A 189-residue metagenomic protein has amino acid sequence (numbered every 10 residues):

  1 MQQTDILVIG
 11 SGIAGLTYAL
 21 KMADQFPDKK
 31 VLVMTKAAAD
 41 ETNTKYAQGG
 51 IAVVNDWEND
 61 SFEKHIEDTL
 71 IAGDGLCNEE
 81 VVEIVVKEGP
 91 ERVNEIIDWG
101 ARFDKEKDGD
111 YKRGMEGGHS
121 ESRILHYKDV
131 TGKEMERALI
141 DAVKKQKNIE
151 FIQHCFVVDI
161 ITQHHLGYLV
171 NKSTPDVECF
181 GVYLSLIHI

Functional and structural regions predicted by a protein language model:
M1-Q3: Short helix-loop-beta connector
I6-L32: N-terminal Rossmann-like FAD-binding beta1-loop-alpha1 element of flavoenzymes
K30, T35-Y183: Conserved N-terminal/central alpha/beta ligand/cofactor-binding core
I187-I189: Conserved small/polar residues in nucleotide/adenosyl-binding loops
